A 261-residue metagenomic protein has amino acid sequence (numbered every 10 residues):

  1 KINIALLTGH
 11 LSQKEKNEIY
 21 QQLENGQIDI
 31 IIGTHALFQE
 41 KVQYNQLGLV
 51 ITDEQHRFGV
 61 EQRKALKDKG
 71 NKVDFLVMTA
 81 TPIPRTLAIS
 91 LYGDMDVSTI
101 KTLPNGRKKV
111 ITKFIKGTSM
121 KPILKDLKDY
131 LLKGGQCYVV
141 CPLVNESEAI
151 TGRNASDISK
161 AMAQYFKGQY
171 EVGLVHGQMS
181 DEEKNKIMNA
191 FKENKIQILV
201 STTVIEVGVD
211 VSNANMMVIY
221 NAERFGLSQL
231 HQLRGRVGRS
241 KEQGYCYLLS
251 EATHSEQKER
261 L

Functional and structural regions predicted by a protein language model:
K1-R260: Inter-lobe coupling/hinge segments of SF2-like helicase ATPases
